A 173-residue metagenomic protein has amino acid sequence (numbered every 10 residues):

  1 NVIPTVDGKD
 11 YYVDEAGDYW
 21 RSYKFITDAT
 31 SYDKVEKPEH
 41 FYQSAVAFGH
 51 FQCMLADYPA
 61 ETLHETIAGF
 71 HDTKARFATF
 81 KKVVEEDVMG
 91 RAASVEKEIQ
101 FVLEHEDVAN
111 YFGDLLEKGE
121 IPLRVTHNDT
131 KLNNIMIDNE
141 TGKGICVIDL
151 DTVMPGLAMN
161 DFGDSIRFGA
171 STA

Functional and structural regions predicted by a protein language model:
I3-Q43: Conserved structural core of kinase catalytic domains
I26-S44, D57-H127, M136-C146: ATP-dependent phospho-/nucleotidyl transfer catalytic cores
Q52-P59, A170: Protein kinase-like catalytic domain
T130: Hydrophobic HxD+1 residue recognition
N133: Conserved protein-kinase catalytic-loop position immediately C-terminal to the HRD catalytic Asp
I148-V153: Activation of the activation-loop gatekeeper triad in protein kinase-fold domains
M159-A173: Active-site activation/catalytic loop segments of kinase-like enzymes and analogous catalytic loops in related
